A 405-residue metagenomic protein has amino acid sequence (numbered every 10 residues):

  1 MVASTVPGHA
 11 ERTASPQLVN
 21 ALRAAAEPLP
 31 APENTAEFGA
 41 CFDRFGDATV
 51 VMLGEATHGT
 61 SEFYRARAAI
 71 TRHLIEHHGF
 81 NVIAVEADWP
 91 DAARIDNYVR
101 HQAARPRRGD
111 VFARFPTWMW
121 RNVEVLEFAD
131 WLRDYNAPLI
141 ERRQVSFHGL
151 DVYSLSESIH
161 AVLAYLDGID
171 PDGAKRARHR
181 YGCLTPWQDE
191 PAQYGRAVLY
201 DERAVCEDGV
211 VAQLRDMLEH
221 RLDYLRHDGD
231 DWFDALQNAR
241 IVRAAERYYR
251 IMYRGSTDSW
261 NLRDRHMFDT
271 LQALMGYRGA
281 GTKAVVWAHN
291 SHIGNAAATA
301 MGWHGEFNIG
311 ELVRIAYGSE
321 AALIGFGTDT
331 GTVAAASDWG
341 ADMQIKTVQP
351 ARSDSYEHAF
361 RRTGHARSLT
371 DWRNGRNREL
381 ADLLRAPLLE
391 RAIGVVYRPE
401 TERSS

Functional and structural regions predicted by a protein language model:
V2-S405: Structured catalytic-domain cores with a bias toward divalent-metal coordination
